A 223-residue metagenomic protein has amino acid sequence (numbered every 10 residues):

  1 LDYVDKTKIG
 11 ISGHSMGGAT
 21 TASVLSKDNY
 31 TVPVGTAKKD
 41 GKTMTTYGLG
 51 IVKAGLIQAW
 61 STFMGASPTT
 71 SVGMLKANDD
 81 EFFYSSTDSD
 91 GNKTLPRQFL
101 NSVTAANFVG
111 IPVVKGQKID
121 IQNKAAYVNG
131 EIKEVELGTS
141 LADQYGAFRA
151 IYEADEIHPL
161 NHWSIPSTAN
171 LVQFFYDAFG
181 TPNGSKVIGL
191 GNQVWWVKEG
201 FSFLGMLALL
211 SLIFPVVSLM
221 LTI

Functional and structural regions predicted by a protein language model:
L1-W195: Soluble extramembrane regions of membrane proteins in the secretory/endomembrane system
N192-I223: Core alpha-helical transmembrane segments of integral membrane proteins
